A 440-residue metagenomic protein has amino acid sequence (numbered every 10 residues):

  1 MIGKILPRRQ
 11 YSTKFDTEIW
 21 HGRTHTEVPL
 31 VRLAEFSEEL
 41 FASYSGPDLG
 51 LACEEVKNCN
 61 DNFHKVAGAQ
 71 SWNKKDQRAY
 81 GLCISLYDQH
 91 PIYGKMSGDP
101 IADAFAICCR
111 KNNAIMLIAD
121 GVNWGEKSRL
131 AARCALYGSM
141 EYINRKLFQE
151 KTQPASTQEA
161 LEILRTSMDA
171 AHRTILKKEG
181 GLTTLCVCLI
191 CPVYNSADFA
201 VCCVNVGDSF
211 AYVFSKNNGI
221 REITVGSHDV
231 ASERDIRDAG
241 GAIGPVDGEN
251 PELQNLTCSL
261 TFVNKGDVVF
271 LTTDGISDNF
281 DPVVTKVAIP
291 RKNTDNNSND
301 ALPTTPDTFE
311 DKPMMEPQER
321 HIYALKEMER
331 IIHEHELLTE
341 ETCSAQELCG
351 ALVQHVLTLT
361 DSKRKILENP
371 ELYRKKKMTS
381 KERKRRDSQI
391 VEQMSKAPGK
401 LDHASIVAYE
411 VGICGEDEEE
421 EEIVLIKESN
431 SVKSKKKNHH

Functional and structural regions predicted by a protein language model:
M1-V66, G244-H440: C-terminal catalytic subdomain
N60-R110: … and, occasionally, acidic/histidine-rich disordered N-termini of signaling adaptors
S97-P154, V284-T285: Primarily the active-site beta-strand->alpha-helix module of PP2C/PPM metal-dependent phosphatases, and frequently
G98, A119, R129-A131, K216-N218 (+3 more regions): Short coil/turn segments at secondary-structure boundaries
I101-A104, A135, K151-N217, D235-V263 (+1 more regions): Catalytic core of PPM/PP2C metal-dependent serine/threonine phosphatase domains
N112, G121-W124, P192, S209-A211 (+4 more regions): Conserved beta-strand elements of beta-rich interaction domains across eukaryotes, especially beta-propellers
M116, V204, V268-F270: Hydrophobic "anchor" residues on beta-strands that sit immediately upstream of conserved functional sites
A119-D120, L185, D208-S209, F270-I276 (+1 more regions): DG-centered beta-turn motif at the end of beta-strands
